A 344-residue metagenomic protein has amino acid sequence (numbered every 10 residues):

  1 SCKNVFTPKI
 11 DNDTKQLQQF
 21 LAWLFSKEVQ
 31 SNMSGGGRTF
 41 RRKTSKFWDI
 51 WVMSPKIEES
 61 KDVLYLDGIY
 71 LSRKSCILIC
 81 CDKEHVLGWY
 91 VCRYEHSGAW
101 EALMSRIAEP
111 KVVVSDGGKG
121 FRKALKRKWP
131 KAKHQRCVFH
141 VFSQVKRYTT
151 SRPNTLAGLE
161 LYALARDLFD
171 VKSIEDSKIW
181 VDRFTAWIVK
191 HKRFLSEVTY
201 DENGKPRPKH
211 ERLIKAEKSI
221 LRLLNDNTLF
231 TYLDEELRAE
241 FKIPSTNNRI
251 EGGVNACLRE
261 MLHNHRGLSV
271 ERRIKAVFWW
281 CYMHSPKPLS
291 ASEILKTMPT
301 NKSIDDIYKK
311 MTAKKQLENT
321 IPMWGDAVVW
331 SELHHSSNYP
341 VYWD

Functional and structural regions predicted by a protein language model:
K3-N4, P8, Q16, V112-S115 (+2 more regions): Acidic/histidine-rich catalytic cores and adjacent linkers of DNA breakage/strand-transfer/modification proteins
N4-P8, G35-K131: RNase H-like nuclease fold core
I10-E28: Short, amphipathic alpha-helical "recognition" segments used to contact nucleic acids or chromatin
V29-S34: Short alpha-helical "recognition helix" segments of helix-turn-helix
Y70, K119, S143, V254-N255: Short hydrophobic/aromatic residue motifs in ordered secondary structure
S75, A124, Y148, R259-E260: Short, function-defining helix-loop hinge/capping sites that tune catalysis or transport
D116-A165: Conserved beta-strand -> loop -> alpha-helix junction used to position metal-binding or nucleic-acid-contacting
